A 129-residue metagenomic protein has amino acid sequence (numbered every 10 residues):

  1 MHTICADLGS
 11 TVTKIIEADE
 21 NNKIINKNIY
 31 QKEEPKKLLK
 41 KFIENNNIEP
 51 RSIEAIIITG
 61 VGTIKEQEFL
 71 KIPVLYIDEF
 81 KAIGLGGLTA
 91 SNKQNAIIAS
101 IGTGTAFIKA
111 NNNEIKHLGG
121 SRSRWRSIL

Functional and structural regions predicted by a protein language model:
M1-K23, Q94-N112: Gly/Thr-rich phosphate-binding beta-strand-loop-beta motif of the actin/hexokinase/Hsp70
I25-N26, Q31, V74-A82, I115-G120: Short hydrophobic/aromatic-enriched beta-strand-loop microsegments
Q31-N47: Short, well-ordered amphipathic alpha-helical segments that serve as non-catalytic structural scaffolds within diverse
P35-K40, G84-S91, R126-L129: Short, charged, surface-exposed secondary-structure boundary motifs
I43-F80, N112: Short beta-strand-loop/turn "lid" adjacent to the catalytic site in phosphate-handling enzymes
K65-Q67, T105-K109, R126-S127: Short, well-ordered, mixed-charge alpha-helical segments that flank or form enzyme active sites
K71, L75-A99, G104-N113: Conserved phosphate-binding catalytic cores of ATP/NTP-utilizing and phosphoryl-transfer enzymes
N113-L129: Glycine-rich phosphate-binding loop plus the immediately following alpha-helix
